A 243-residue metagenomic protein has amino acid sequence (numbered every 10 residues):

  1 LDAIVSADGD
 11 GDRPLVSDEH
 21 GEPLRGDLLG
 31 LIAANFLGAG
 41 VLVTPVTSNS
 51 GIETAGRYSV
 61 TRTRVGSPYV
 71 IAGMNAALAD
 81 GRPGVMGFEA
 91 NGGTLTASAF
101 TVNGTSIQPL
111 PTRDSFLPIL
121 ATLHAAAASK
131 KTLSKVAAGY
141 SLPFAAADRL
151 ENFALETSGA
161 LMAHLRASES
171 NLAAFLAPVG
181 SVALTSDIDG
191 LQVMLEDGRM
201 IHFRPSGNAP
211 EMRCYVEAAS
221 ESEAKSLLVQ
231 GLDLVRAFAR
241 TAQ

Functional and structural regions predicted by a protein language model:
L1-E19: N-terminal small/polar loop signature for handling phosphorylated ligands or for N-terminal nucleophile
A7-G9, E22-L28, Q108-S115: Short glycine/threonine-rich catalytic loop with a Thr-x-Gly-x-Asp
R13-G30, A97-S98: Short Gly/Thr/Asp-enriched flexible loops that form oxyanion-binding sites at enzyme active sites
E22-R25, M212-V216: Short, well-ordered strand-loop elements centered on a beta-strand within folded domains, enriched for acidic residues
L31-A39: A conserved helix-loop-strand patch within extracytoplasmic ligand-binding domains of the periplasmic binding
A39-G207, E211-Y215, E221-Q243: Phosphate-binding and adjacent anionic-ligand microenvironments
